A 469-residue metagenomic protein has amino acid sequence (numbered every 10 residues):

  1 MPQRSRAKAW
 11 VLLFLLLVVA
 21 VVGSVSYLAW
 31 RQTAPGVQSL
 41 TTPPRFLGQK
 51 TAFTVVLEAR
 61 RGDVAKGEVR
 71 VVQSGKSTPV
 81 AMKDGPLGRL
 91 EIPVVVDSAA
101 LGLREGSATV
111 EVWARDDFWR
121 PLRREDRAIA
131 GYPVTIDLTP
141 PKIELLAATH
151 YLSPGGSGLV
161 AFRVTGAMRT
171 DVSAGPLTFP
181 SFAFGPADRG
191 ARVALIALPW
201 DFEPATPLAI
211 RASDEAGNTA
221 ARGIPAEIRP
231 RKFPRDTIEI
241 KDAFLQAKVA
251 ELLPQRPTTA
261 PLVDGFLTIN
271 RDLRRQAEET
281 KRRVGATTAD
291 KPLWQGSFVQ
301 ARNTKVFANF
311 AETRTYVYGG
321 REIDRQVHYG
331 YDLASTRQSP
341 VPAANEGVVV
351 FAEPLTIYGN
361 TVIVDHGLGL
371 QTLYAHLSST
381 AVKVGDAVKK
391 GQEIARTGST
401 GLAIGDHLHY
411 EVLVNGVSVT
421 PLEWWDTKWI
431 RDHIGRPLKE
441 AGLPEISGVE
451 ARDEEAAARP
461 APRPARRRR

Functional and structural regions predicted by a protein language model:
V22-S39, I129-K142: Proline/serine/threonine-rich low-complexity linkers at boundaries of modular beta-sandwich domains
T41-F46, A147-S153: Short beta-strand segments of immunoglobulin-like
T41-K76: Short extracytoplasmic
P86-D97, A187-L195: Aromatic sugar-binding surface patches on proteins that engage polysaccharides or sugar-phosphate polymers
S98-S107, A197-A205: Surface-exposed, short loops/turns at beta-strand junctions within beta-sandwich domains
R115-R123, S213-G217: Short, solvent-exposed loop/turn segments at the edges of extracellular beta-sandwich modules
A147-T149, S157-L159, R163-V164, R169-E312 (+1 more regions): Non-catalytic extracellular/periplasmic "stalk" and linker regions immediately N-terminal to catalytic or recognition
F298-E445: Catalytic cores of peptidoglycan-degrading enzymes
